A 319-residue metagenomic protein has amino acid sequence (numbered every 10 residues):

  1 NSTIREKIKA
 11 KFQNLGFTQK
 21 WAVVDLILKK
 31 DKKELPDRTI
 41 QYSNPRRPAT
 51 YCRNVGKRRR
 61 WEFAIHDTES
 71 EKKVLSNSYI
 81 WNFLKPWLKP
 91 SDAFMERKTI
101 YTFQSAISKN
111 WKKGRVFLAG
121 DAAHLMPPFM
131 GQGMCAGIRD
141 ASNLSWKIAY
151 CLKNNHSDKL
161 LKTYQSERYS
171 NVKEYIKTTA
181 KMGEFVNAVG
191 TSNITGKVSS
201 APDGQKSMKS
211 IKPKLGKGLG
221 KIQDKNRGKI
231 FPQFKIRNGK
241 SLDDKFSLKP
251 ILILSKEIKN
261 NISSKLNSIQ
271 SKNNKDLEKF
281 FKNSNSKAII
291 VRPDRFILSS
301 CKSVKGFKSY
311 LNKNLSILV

Functional and structural regions predicted by a protein language model:
N1-I194: Core Rossmann-like FAD-binding/catalytic domain of the broad FAD-dependent monooxygenase superfamily
N82, Y150-V319: Helical substrate-recognition/capping region of FAD-dependent monooxygenase/halogenase enzymes
